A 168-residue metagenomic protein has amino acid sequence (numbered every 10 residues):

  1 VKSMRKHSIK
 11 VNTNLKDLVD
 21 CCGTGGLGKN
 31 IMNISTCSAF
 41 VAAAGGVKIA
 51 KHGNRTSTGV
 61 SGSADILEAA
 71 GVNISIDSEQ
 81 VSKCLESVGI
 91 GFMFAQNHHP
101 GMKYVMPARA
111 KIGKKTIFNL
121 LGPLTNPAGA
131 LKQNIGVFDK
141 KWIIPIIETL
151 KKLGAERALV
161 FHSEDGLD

Functional and structural regions predicted by a protein language model:
V1-N30: Acidic, glycine/proline-rich low-complexity segments that act as flexible tails and inter-domain linkers
I9, I31, G46, E68-S75 (+1 more regions): Glycine-rich anion-binding loops and their surrounding alpha/beta cores
L15-C21, A50-T56, F118-L124: Core alpha/beta catalytic barrel or barrel-like domain that forms the active/cofactor pocket in diverse metabolic
L15-K16, T36, E79, I112: Generic hydrophobic-segment detector
L15-L18, N54, S63, V105 (+2 more regions): A residue-level detector for conformationally permissive "hinge/kink" positions
G23, L27-C84: A generic, well-ordered mixed alpha/beta core segment in the N-terminal half of proteins
